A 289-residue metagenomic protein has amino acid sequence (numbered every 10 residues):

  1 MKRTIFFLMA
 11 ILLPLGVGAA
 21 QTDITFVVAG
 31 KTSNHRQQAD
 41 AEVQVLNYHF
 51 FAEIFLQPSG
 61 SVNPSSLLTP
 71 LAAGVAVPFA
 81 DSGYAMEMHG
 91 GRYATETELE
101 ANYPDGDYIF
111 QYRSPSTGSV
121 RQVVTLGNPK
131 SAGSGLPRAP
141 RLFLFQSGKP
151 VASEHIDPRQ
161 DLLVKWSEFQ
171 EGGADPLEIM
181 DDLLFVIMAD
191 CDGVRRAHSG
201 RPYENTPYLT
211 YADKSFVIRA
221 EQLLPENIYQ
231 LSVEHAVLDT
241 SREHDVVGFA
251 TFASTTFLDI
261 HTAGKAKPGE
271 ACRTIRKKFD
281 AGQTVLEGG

Functional and structural regions predicted by a protein language model:
F6-P14: Bacterial N-terminal signal peptides
A19-L46, V124-E171, G269-G288: Short, compositionally biased P/S/T/A/G/V-rich stretches that sit at domain boundaries
Q21-E98: Solvent-exposed N-terminal domain segments of exported/luminal and surface proteins
F55-T69, F169-G200, E226-Q230, R242: Solvent-exposed loop/turn segments flanking beta-strands in beta-repeat/beta-sandwich domains
S66-A94, D182-L224: Recognizes extended acidic, P/S/T-rich segments that occur within or adjacent to Ig-like beta-sandwich modules
R92-F110: Ligand-binding face of N-terminal immunoglobulin V-set domains in extracellular IgSF glycoproteins
S114, E221-H244: Beta-strand-rich modules
V120-Q122, L238-D280: Extracellular fibronectin type III
